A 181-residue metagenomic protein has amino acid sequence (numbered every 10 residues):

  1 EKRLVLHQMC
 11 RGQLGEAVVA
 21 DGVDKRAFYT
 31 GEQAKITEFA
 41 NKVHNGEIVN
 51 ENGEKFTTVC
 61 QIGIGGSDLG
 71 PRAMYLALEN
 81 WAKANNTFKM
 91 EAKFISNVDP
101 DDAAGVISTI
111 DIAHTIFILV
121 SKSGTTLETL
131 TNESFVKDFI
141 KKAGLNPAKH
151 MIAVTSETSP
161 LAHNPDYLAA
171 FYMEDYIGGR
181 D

Functional and structural regions predicted by a protein language model:
E1-E51: Extended, charge-enriched "interface" segments that sit outside catalytic cores
E38-N45, G53-D181: Glycine-rich phosphate-binding loops that contact phosphosugars or nucleotide phosphates
